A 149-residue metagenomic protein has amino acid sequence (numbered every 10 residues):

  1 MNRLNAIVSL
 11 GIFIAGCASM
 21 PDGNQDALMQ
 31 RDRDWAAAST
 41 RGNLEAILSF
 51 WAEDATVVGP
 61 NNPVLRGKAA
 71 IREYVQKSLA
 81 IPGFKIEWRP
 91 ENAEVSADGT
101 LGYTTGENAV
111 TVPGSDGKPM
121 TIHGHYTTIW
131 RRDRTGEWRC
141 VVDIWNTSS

Functional and structural regions predicted by a protein language model:
N5-G16: Bacterial N-terminal signal peptides
L10-I12, E53, K77: Residues within well-ordered alpha-helical secondary structure of globular protein domains
C17-S49, T56-S149: A beta-strand edge to alpha-helix "cap/lid" segment located at domain peripheries
